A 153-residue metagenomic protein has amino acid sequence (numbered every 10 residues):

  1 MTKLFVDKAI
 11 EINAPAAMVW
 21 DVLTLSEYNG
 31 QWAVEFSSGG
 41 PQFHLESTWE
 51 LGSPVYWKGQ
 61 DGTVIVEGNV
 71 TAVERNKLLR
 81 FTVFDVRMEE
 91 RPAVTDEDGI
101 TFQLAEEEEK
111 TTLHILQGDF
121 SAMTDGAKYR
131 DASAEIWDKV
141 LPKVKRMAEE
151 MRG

Functional and structural regions predicted by a protein language model:
M1, A9-I10, T48-K58, V86-E89: Short, charged, low-hydrophobicity "junction" segments
M1-Q42: Hydrophobic ligand-binding cavity/cleft-lining segments
V19-L23, N29, V55, V70 (+4 more regions): Hydrophobic pocket/interface hotspot
E27-I65: Short beta-edge strand/loop motif at the mouth of beta-sheet-based domains
Q31, L45, Q60-E109, R146: Hydrophobic-ligand binding "helix-grip"
F84-M88, L116-M123: Short, solvent-exposed aromatic-acidic interface loops
T112, D119-G153: A conserved amphipathic terminal alpha-helix motif
